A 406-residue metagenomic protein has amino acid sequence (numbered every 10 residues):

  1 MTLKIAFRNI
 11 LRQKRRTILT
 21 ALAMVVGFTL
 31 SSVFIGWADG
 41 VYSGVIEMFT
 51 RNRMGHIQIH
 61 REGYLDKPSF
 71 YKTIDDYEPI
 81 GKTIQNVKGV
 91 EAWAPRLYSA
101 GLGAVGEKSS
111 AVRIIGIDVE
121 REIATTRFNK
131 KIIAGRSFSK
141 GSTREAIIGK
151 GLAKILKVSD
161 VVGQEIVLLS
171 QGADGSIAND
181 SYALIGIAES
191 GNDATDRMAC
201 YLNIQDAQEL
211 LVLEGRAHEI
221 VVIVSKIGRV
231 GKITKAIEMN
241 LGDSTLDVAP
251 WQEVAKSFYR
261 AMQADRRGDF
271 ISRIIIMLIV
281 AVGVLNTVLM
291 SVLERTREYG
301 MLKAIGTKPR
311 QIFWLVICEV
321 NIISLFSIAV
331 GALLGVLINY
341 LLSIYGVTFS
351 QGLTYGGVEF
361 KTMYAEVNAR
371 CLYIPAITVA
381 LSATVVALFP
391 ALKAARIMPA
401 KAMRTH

Functional and structural regions predicted by a protein language model:
T2-L11: A short amphipathic helical element positioned immediately N-terminal to and/or at the very start of a transmembrane
K14-V41, Q263-E298, N321-V330, L381-V385: Hydrophobic alpha-helical transmembrane segments of multi-pass inner-membrane transport and secretion
I35-R113, A134-S142, M239: Hydrophobic, regular-secondary-structure patches
L97, S110-I117, K131-I204: Hydrophobic secondary-structure segments that place a key small or acidic residue at a functional site
Q171-D269: Mechanotransmission and gating elements of multispan inner-membrane complexes involved in transport and envelope
L289, R297-S343, S382: Transmembrane alpha-helical interface segments in multi-pass membrane proteins
A329-I374, L388: Short helix-loop junctions at transmembrane helix boundaries
V367-H406: C-terminal membrane-exit region of the final transmembrane helix in multipass inner-membrane proteins
